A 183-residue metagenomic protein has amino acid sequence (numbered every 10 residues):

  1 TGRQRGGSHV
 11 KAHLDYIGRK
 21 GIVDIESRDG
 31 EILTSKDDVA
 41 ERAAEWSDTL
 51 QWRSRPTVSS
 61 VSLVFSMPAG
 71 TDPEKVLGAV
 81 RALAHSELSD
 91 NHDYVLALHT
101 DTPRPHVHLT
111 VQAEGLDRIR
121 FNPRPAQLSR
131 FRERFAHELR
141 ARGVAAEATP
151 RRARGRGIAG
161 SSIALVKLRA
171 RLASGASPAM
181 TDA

Functional and structural regions predicted by a protein language model:
T1-A183: N-terminal nicking endonuclease/strand-transfer module with a His-rich metal-binding environment and a catalytic Tyr
